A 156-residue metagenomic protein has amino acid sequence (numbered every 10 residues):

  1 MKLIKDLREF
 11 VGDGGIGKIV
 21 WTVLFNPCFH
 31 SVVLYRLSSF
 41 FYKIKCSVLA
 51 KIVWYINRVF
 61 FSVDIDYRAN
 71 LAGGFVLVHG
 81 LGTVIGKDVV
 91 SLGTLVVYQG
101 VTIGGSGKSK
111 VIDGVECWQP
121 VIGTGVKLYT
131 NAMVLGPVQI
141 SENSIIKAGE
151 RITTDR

Functional and structural regions predicted by a protein language model:
M1-F61: Terminal amphipathic alpha-helical/low-complexity segments used for targeting or macromolecular assembly
G15-I19, S109, R156: General structural signal for secondary-structure boundaries
F61, D66-Y67, A72-G73, V78-K87 (+8 more regions): Left-handed beta-helix
K110-Q119: Regulatory activation segment
